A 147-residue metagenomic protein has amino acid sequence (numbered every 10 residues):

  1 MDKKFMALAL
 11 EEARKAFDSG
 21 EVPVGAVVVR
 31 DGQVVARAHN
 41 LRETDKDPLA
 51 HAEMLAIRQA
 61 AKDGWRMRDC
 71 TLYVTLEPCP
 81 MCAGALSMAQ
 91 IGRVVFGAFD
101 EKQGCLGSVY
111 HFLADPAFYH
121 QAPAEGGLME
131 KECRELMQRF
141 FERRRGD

Functional and structural regions predicted by a protein language model:
M1-S19, W65, M81-D147: Zinc-dependent deaminase
V22-V24, C70: Short loop/turn microsegments at loop-to-beta-strand junctions
V24-G32: Short beta-strand scaffold segments in enzyme catalytic cores
L41-L55: A short, polar/charged loop-to-alpha-helix boundary motif
G64-L76: Immediate flanking context of iron-sulfur cluster ligation sites
